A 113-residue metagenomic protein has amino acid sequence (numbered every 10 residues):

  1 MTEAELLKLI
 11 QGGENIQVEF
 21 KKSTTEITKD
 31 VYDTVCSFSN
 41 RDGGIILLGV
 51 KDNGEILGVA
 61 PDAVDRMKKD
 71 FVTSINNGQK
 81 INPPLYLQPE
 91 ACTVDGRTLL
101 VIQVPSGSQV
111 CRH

Functional and structural regions predicted by a protein language model:
M1-H113: Conserved N-terminal catalytic/coupling substructures associated with nucleotide/phosphate chemistry
